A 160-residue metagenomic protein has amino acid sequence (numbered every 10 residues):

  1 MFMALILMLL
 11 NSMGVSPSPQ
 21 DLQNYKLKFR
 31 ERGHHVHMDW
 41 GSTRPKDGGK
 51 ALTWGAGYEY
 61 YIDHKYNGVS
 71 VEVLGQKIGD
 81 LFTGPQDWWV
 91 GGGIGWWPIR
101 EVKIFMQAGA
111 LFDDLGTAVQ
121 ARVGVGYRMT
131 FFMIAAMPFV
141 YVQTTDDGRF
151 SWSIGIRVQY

Functional and structural regions predicted by a protein language model:
M1-L7: Sec-dependent signal peptide recognition, specifically the positively charged N-region followed immediately by
L7-I78, R157-Q159: Short glycine/proline- and aromatic-enriched beta-strand/turn motifs that initiate or cap beta-hairpins
R32-M38, N67-V73, V90, I104-M106 (+3 more regions): Transmembrane beta-strands of outer-membrane beta-barrel proteins
G41-W54, D63, K77-D87, A110-A121 (+1 more regions): Solvent-exposed loop/turn segments connecting transmembrane beta-strands in outer-membrane beta-barrel proteins
Y61-N67, W97-E101, T130-I134: Outer-membrane beta-barrel channels and translocator barrels
E72-K103: Mid-chain, structured segments of secreted extracytoplasmic proteins
I99-R128: Outer membrane beta-barrel transmembrane domains
V123-M129, G148-Y160: Outer-membrane beta-barrel "beta-signal"
